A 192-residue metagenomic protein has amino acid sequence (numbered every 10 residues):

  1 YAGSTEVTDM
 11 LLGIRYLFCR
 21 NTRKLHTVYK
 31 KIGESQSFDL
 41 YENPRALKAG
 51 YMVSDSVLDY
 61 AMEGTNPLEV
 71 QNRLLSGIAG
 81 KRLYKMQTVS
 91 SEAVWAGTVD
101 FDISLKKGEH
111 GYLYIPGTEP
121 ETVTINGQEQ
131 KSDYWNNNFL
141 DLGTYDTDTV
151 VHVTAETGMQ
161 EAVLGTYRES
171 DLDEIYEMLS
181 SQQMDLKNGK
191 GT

Functional and structural regions predicted by a protein language model:
Y1-T192: Soluble catalytic regions of membrane-associated enzymes that act on cell-envelope and secretory-pathway components
